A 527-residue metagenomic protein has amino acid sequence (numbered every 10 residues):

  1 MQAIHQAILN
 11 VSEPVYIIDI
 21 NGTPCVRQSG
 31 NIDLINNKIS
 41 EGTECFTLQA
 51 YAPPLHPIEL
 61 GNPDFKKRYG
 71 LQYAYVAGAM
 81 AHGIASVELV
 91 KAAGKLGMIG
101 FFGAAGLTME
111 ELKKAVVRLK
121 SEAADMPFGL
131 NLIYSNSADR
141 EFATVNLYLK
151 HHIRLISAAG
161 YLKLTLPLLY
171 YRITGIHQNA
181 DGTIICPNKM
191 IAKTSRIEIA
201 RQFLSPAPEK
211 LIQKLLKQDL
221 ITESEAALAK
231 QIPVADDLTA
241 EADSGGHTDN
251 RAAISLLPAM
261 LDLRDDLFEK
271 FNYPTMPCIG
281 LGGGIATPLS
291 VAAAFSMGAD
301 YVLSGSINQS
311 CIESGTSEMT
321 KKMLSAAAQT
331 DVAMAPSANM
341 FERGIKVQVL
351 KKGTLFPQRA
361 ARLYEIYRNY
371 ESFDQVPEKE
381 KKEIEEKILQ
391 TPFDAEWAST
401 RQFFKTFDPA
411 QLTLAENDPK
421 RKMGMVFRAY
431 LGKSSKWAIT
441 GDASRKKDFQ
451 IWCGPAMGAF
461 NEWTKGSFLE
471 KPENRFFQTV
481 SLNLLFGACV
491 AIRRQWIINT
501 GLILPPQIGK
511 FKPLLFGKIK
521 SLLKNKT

Functional and structural regions predicted by a protein language model:
M1-M276, N308, S435-K436, G441-T527: Active-site entrance/lid segments in N-terminal catalytic domains of soluble metabolic enzymes
I35-N36, V145-Y148, S290, K351-P357 (+1 more regions): Short, charged low-complexity intrinsically disordered segments located at boundaries of structured domains
E110-L112, D243, L289-Q348: Catalytic or ion-translocation cores adjacent to nucleophile or general acid/base/metal-coordination motifs in diverse
R172, S304, Q309, E313 (+2 more regions): Repeat-unit-sized solenoid/scaffold elements
H177-D181, I185-M190, T194-R196, A361-K446 (+1 more regions): Extended alpha-helical scaffolding regions
L220-G246, N250, L267, S296 (+1 more regions): Core active-site phosphate/anionic-ligand binding loop and the adjoining beta-turn-alpha structural block in enzyme
C278-A286, S304: Glycine-rich beta-strand-to-loop/alpha-helix junction loops that act as flexible
